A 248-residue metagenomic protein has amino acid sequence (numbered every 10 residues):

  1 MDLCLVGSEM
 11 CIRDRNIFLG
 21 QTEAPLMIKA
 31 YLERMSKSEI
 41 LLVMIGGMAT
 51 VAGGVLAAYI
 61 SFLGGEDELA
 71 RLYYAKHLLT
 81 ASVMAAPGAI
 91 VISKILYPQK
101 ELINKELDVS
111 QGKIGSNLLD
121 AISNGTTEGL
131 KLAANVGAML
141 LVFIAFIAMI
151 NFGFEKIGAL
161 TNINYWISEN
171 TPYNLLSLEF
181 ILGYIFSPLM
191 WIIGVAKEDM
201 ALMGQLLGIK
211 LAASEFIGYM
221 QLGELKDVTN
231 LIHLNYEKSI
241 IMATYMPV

Functional and structural regions predicted by a protein language model:
D2-G7, I12: Single conserved hydrophobic/aromatic residue that forms the stacking wall/gate of nucleotide- or nucleobase-binding
R13-I17, L41-T50, Y73-A86, G112 (+8 more regions): Alpha-helical transmembrane segments of multi-pass membrane proteins, especially transporters and channels
N16, A30-E33, D120-K131, S187-W191: Short amphipathic alpha-helical coupling elements at transmembrane boundaries
I17-L26, S38, T50-A58, A86-I90 (+10 more regions): Transmembrane alpha-helical segments of multi-pass membrane transport proteins and ion-pumping complexes
L19, E23, M27, S110-G125 (+2 more regions): Juxtamembrane loop-helix boundary motifs flanking transmembrane segments in multi-pass membrane proteins
P25-L96: Membrane-core helix-loop-helix motifs of multi-pass transport proteins
V83-L132: Long, contiguous bundles of hydrophobic transmembrane helices that form the permeation core of multi-pass
L130-D227: Transmembrane helical segments that form the transport core of multi-pass membrane transport proteins
